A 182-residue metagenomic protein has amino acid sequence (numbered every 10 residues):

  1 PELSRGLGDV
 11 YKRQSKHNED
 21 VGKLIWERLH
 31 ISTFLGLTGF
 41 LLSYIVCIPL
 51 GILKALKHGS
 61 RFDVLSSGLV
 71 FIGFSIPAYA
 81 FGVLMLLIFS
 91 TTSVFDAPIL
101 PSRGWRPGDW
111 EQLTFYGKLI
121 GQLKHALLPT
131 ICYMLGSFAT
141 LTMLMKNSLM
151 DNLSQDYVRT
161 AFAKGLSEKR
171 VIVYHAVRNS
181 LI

Functional and structural regions predicted by a protein language model:
P1-Y11: Single conserved hydrophobic/aromatic residue that forms the stacking wall/gate of nucleotide- or nucleobase-binding
S4-R5, F89, S93-L119: Hydrophobic alpha-helical transmembrane segments of membrane transport/permease proteins and related membrane-embedded
D9-T38, P129: Individual transmembrane alpha-helix segments
K12-S15, F81-G82, P101-S102, A161 (+1 more regions): Short, hydrophobic secondary-structure boundary micro-motifs
V21, F62-D63: Juxtamembrane loop-to-helix connectors within ABC transporter transmembrane domains
L29-F62, A78, P107-I182: Alpha-helical transmembrane segments of integral membrane proteins, especially multi-pass inner/plasma-membrane
F40, S67, V83-L84, H175: Residue-level recognition of transmembrane alpha-helices in multi-pass small-molecule transporters/permeases
L69-G104, C132-M134, F138: Membrane-water interface segments at the C-terminal ends of transmembrane alpha-helices in multi-pass inner-membrane
